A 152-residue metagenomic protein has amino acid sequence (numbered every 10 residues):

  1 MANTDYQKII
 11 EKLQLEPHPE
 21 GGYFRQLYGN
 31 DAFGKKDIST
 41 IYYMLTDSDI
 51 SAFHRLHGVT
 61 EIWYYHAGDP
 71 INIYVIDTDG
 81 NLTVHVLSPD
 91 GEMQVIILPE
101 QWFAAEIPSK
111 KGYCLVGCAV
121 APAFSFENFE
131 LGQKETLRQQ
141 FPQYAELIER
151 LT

Functional and structural regions predicted by a protein language model:
M1-V95, A104, K111, P122-S125 (+1 more regions): Non-catalytic, conserved peripheral segments adjacent to functional cores
